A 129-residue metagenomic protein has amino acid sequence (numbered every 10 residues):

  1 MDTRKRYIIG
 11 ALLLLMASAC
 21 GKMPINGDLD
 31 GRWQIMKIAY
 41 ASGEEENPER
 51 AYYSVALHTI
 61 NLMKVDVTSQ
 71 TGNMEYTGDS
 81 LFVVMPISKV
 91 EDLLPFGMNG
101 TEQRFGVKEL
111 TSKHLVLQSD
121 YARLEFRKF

Functional and structural regions predicted by a protein language model:
M1-I8: Bacterial N-terminal signal peptides that target proteins for export
M16-A19: C-terminal motif of bacterial Sec signal peptides marking the signal peptidase cleavage site
G21-M23: Bacterial signal peptide processing site
D28-E44: Tryptophan-anchored aromatic micro-motifs
Q34-A39, L57, V84-V90, D120: Generic short beta-strand segments
E45-S88: N-terminal glycine/threonine-rich, aromatic-flanked beta-hairpin/loop signature
V83-K108: An anionic, turn-rich surface loop/hairpin at beta-sheet edges that serves as a generic interaction/coordination patch
G106-E125: Short, exposed beta-strand-loop hairpins at the edges of beta-sheets in extracellular/periplasmic proteins
